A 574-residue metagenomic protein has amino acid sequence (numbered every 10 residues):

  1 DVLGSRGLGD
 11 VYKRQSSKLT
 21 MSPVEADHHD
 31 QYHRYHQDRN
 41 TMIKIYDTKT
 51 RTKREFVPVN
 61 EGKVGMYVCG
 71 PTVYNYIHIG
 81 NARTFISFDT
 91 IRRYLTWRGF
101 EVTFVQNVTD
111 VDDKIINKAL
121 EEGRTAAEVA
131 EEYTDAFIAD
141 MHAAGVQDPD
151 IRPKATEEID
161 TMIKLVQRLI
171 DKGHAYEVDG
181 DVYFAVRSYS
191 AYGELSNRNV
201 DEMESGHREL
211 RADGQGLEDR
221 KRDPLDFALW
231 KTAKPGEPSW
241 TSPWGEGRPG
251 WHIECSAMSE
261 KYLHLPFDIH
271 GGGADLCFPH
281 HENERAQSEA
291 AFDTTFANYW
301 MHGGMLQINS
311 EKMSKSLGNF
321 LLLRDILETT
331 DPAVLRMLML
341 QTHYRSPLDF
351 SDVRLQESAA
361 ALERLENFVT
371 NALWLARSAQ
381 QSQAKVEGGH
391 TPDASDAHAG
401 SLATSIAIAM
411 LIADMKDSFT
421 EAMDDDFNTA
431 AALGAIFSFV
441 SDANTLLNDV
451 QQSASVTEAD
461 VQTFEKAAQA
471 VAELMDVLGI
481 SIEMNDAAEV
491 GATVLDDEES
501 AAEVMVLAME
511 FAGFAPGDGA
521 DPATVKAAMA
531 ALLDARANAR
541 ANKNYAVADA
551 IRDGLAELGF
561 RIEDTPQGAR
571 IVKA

Functional and structural regions predicted by a protein language model:
D1-Q15: Single conserved hydrophobic/aromatic residue that forms the stacking wall/gate of nucleotide- or nucleobase-binding
K18, H28-T41: Short, Lys/Arg-enriched N-terminal segments with co-localized hydrophobic residues within the first ~10-30 amino acids
D38-Y74, D89, T103, A139 (+2 more regions): Alpha-helical recognition segments enriched in aromatics with Gly/Pro capping that present substrate-recognition
T50-E55, V59-Q147, D564-I571: N-terminal, positively charged nucleic-acid-binding surface of large information/translation enzymes
F100, H174, F560: Short phosphate-binding/catalytic loops that engage adenosine nucleotides
V108-D113, T134-F137, Q147-M162, G180-Y189: Short, glycine/charge-rich beta-strand/loop segments that flank catalytic centers and engage negatively charged groups
L322-A574: Structural preference for alpha-helix termini/caps and helix-kink/transition segments
